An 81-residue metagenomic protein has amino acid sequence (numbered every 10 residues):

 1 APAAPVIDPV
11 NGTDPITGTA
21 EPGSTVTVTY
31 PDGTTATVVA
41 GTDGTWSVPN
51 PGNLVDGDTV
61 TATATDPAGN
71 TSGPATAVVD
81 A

Functional and structural regions predicted by a protein language model:
A1-A81: Ser/Thr-rich low-complexity repeats and stalk/linker segments
